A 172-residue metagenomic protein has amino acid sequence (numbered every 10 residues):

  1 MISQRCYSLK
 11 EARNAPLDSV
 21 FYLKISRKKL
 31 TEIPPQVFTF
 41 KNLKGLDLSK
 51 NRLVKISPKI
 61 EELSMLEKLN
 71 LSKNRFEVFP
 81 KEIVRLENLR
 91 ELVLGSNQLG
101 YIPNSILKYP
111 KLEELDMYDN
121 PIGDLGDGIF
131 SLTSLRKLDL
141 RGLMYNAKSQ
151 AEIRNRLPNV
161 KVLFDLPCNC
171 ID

Functional and structural regions predicted by a protein language model:
M1-D18, L166-D172: Sec-dependent signal peptide cleavage junction
E11, I33-Q36, I56-K59, F79-E82 (+3 more regions): The feature encodes a structural signal of leucine-rich repeats
N14-K55: LRR N-terminal entry segment and analogous cap-like coil->beta motifs
L17-D18, F38-N42, E61-L66, V84-L89 (+3 more regions): Leucine-rich repeat
F21-I25, L46-L48, L66-L71, L89-L94 (+3 more regions): Conserved hydrophobic beta-strand positions in leucine-rich repeat
F40-N88, V93: Mid-chain, structured segments of secreted extracytoplasmic proteins
G123-D172: Leucine-rich solenoid repeat scaffolds
